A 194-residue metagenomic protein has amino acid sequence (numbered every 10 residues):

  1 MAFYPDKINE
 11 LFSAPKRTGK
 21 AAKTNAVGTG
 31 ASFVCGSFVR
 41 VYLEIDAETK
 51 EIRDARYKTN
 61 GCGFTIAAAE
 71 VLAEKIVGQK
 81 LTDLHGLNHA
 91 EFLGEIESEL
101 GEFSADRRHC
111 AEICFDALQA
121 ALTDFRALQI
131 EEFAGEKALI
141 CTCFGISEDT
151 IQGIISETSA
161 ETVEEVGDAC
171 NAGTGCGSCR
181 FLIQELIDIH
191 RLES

Functional and structural regions predicted by a protein language model:
M1-S194: Domain-level signature for proteins that mediate thiol-based redox and metal-cofactor handling
